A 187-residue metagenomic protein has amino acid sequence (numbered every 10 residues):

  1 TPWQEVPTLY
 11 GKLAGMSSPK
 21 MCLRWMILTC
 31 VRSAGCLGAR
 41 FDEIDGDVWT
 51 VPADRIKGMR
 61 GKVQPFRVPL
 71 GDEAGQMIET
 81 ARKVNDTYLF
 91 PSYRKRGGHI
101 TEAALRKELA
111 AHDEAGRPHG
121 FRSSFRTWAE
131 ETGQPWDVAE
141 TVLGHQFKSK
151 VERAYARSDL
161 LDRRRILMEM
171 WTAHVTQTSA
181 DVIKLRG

Functional and structural regions predicted by a protein language model:
T1-A39, V51, V84, R96 (+2 more regions): Basic, Lys/Arg- and aromatic-enriched nucleic-acid-binding interface segment
T1-P7, P69-A115, G120, S124-F125 (+4 more regions): Active-site/catalytic core of tyrosine-dependent DNA strand-transfer enzymes
E5-G11, T29, G38-T80, F147-K150: Conserved tyrosine-mediated DNA breakage-rejoining catalytic core shared by Y-recombinases
L13-A14, D54-R67, P91-G97, H112-P118 (+1 more regions): Short, contiguous acidic/charged loop-to-helix segments that flank catalytic cores in large enzymes
W25-M26, W128-T132, V142: Short alpha-helical segment immediately N-terminal to, or the first helix within, an HTH/HTH-like DNA-binding domain
L28-C30, W128, V175: Conserved short hydrophobic patches within well-ordered secondary structure
D42-T50, A115, Q134-A154, Q177-K184: Short, polar N-cap/turn motifs at the start of nucleic acid-interacting alpha helices
A53-M59, G75, K95, T132 (+1 more regions): Catalytic-site neighborhood detector that most strongly recognizes the C-terminal catalytic loop/helix of tyrosine
